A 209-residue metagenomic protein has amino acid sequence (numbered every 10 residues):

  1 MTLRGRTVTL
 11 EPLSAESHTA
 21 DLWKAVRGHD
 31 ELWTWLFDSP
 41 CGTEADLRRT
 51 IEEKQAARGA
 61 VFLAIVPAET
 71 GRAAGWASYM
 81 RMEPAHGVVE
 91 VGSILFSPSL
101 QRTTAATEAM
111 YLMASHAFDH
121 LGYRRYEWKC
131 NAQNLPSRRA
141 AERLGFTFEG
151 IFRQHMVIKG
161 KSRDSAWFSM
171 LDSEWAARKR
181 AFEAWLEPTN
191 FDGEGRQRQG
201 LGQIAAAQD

Functional and structural regions predicted by a protein language model:
M1-T103, H116, H120, K161-A176 (+1 more regions): GNAT-family acyltransferases
A106: Glycine-rich acyl-CoA binding loop
M113: Flexible ATP-lid and adjacent glycine-rich G1/G2 motifs of the Bergerat
D119-K129: Conserved GNAT acetyl-CoA-binding A-motif
W128-S137: Conserved beta-strand-loop-alpha-helix junction that forms the acyl-donor binding cleft
A140-A141: Hydrophobic residues within well-ordered alpha-helices
T147-K161: Conserved catalytic-core motifs of GNAT/GCN5-like acyltransferases
